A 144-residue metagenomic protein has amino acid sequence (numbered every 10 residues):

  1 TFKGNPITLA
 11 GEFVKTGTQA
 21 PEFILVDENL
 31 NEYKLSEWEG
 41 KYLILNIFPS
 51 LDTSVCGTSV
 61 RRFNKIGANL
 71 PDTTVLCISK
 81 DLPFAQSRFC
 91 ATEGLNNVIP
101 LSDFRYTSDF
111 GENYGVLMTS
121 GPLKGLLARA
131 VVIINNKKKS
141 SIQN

Functional and structural regions predicted by a protein language model:
T1-N144: Chalcogenol-based redox active-site neighborhoods
